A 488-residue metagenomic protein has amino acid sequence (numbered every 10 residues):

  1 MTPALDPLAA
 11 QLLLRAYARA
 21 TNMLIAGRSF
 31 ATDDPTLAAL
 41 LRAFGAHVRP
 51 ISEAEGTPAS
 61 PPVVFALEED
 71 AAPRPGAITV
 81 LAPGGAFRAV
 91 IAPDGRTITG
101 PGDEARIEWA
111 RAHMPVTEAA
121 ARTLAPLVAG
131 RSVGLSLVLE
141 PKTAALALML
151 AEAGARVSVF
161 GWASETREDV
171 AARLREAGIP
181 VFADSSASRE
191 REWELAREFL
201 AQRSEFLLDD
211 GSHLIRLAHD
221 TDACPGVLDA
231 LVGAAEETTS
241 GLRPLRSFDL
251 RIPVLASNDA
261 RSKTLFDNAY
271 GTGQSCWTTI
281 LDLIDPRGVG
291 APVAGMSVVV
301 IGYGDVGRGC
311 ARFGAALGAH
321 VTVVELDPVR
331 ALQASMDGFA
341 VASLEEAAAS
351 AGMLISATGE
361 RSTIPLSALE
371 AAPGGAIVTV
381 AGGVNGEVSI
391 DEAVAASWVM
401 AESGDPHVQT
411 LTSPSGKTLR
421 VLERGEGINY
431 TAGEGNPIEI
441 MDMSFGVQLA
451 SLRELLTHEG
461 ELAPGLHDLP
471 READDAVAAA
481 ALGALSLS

Functional and structural regions predicted by a protein language model:
M1-G27, T79-A121, L127-E140, P253-G288 (+2 more regions): Adenosine-phosphate binding glycine-rich loop
P3, A31-G56, V157-V170, L255 (+2 more regions): NAD(P)-binding Rossmann-fold cofactor-contacting core
T21-P50, A129-T143, W277, G288-A315 (+1 more regions): Glycine-rich adenosine-cofactor-binding loop
H47-P62, E69-A72, G338-A351: Short acidic low-complexity segments
G56-A59, L200-A201, V293, A347-A351 (+1 more regions): A short, aliphatic-rich alpha-helical micro-motif
V63-I98, F206-G211, A223-S240, E360 (+2 more regions): ADP-ribose/adenylate-binding Rossmann-like module
L139-G154: Histidine-anchored nucleotide/phosphate-binding helix
V293-P365: Acidic, glycine-rich loop-and-beta core segments that form the ion-binding/anion-interacting portion of active sites
